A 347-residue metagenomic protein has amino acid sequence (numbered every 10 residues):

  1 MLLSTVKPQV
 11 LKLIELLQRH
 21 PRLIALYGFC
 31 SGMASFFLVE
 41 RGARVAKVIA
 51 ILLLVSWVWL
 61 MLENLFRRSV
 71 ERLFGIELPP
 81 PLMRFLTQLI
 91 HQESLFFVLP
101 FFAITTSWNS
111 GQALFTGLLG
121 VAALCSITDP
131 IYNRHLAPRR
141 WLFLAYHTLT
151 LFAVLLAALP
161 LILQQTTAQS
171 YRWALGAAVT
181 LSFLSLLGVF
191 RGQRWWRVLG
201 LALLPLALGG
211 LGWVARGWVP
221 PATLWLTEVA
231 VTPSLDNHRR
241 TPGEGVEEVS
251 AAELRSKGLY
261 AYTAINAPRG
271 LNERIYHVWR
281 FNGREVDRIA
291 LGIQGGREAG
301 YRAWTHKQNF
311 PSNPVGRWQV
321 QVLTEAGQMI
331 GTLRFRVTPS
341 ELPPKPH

Functional and structural regions predicted by a protein language model:
M1-I131: Membrane-anchoring hydrophobic segments
W141-V189: Membrane-embedded alpha-helical segments of integral membrane proteins
Q193-A222: Internal/C-terminal transmembrane anchor helices
L211-L254, R336-H347: Short, compositionally biased P/S/T/A/G/V-rich stretches that sit at domain boundaries
L259, G296-K307: Aromatic sugar-binding surface patches on proteins that engage polysaccharides or sugar-phosphate polymers
Y260-A267: Short edge beta-strand/loop segments characteristic of extracellular beta-sandwich folds
D287-R297: Solvent-exposed serine/threonine-rich low-complexity stretches and specific carbohydrate-binding patches
L323-L333: Short acidic/polar inter-strand loop motif in beta-rich domains
